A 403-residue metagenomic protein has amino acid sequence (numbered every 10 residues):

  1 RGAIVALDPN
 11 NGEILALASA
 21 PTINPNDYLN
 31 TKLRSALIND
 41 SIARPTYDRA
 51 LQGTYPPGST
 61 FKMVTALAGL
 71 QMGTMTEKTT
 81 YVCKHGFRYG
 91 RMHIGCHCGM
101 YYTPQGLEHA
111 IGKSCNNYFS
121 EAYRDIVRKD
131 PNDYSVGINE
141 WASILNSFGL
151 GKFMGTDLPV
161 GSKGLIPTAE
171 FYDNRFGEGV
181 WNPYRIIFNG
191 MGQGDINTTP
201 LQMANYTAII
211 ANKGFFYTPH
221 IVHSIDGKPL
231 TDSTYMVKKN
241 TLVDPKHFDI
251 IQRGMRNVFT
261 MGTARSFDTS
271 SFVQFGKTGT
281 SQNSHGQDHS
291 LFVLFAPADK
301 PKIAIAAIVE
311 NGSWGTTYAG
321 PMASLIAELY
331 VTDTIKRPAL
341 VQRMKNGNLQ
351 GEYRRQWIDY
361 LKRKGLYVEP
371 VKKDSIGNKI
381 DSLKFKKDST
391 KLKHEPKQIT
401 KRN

Functional and structural regions predicted by a protein language model:
G2, P9-S59, V64-G315, I358-K364 (+1 more regions): Beta-lactam-recognizing serine transpeptidase/beta-lactamase-like catalytic domain environment
L7, N11, A327-E328: Hydrophobic, aliphatic-enriched repeat segments that assemble into extended interaction scaffolds in large eukaryotic
Q202, A319-M322: Helical mechanochemical/support elements of P-loop NTPase systems and associated helical scaffolds
L230-K239, M322-D388, K393: Short, gly/Ser/Thr-rich active-site loops of penicillin-recognizing serine hydrolases
